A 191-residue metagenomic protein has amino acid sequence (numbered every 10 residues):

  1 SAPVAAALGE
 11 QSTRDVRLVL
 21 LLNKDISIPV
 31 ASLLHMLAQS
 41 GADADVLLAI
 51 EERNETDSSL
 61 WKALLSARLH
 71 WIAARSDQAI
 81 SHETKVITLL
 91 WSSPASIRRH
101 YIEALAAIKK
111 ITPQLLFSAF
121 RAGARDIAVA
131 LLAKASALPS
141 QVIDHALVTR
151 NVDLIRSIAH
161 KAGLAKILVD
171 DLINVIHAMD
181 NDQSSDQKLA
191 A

Functional and structural regions predicted by a protein language model:
S1-A191: Alpha-helical scaffold segments
